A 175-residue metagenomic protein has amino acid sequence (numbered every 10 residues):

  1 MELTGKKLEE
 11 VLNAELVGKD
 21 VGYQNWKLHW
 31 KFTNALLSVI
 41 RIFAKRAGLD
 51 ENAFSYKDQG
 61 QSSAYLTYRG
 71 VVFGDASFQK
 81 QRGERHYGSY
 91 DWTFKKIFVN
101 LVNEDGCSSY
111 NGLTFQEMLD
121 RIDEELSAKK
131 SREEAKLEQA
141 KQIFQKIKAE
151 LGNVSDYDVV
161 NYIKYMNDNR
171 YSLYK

Functional and structural regions predicted by a protein language model:
E2-Y23, F98-K164: Mixed-charge, Lys/Arg-enriched low-complexity segments
L3-Y65: Negatively charged, low-complexity tracts enriched in Asp/Glu with abundant Ser/Thr
A14, A35, A44-A47, A53 (+7 more regions): A sequence-composition feature that detects small, non-aromatic residues
D58-S131: Intrinsically disordered, low-complexity regulatory segments enriched in Ser/Thr/Pro and charged residues
R170-K175: Short acidic DE-rich linear segments
